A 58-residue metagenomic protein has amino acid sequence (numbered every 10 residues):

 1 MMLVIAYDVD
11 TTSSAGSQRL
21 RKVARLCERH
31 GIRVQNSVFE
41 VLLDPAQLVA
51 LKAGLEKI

Functional and structural regions predicted by a protein language model:
L3-V4, D10-I58: Basic nucleic-acid-binding interfaces
